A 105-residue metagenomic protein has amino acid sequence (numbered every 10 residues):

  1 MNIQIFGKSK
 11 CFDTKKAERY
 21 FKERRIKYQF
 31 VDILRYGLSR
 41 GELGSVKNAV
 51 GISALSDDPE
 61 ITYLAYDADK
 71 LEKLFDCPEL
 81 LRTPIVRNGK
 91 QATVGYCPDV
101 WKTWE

Functional and structural regions predicted by a protein language model:
M1-Y36: Local sequence-structure signature of Cys/Sec-based thiol-disulfide redox active-site neighborhoods
I33-E105: Thiol/selenol-based redox catalytic cores and closely related redox-interacting motifs
